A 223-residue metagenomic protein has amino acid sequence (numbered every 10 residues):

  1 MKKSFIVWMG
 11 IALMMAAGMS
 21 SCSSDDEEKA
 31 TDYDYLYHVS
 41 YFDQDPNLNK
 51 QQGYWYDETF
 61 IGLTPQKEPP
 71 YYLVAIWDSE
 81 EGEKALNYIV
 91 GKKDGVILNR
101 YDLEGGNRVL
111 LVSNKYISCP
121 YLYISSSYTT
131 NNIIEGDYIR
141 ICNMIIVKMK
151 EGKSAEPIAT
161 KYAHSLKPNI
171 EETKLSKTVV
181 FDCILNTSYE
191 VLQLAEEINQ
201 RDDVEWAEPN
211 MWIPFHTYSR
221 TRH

Functional and structural regions predicted by a protein language model:
K2-I6, M15-S40: Bacterial Sec-dependent N-terminal signal peptides
F5, S21-D25, Y41, D78-E80 (+5 more regions): Compositionally biased regions
G18-M19, Y56-L63, I124-E135: A short, compositionally biased domain-edge/stem linker segment
A30-E83: Short Lys/Arg-enriched alpha/beta "domain-start" segment
K50, W55-G62, K92-L98, A163-N169: Short small/polar-residue motifs
E81-G91, K150-S165: Short amphipathic alpha-helix segments
D94-M144, M149-E151, T160-Y162, P168-H223: Autoinhibitory propeptides
